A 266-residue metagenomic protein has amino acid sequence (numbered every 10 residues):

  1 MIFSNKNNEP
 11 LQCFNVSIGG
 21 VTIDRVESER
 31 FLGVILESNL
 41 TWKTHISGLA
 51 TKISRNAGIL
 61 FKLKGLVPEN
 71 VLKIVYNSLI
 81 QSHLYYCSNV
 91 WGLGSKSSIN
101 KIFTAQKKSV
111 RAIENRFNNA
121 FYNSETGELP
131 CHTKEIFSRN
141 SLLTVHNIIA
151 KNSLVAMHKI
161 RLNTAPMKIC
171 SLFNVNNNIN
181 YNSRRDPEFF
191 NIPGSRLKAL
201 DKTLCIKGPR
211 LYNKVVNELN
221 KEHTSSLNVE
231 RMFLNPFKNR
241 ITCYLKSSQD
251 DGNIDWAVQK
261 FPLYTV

Functional and structural regions predicted by a protein language model:
M1, N100-N174: Short, charged alpha-helical motifs in flexible N/C-terminal segments and linkers
M1-E27: Short, conserved micro-motifs composed of acidic
G20-V90: Basic, alpha-helical interaction scaffolds
I23-V26, L66-V75, C131, N140-I149 (+1 more regions): Structural motif
L79-G94, N115-R116, I148-A165, R210-V215: Extended, well-ordered alpha-helical segments in internal regulatory regions
Y85-I99, C205-V266: Charged boundary/loop elements
C131, M167-K207: Amphipathic alpha-helical
